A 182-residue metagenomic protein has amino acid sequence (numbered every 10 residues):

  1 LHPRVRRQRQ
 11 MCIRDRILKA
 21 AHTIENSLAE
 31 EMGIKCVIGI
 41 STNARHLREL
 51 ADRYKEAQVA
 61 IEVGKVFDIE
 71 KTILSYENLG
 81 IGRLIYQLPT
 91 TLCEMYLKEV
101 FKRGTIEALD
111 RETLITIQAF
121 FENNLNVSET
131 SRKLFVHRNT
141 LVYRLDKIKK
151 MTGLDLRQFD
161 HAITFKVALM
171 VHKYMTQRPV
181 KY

Functional and structural regions predicted by a protein language model:
L1-I13: Single conserved hydrophobic/aromatic residue that forms the stacking wall/gate of nucleotide- or nucleobase-binding
R7, M32-Y54, T72-E77: A short glycine-enriched loop-to-beta-strand structural element that forms part of the catalytic core of nucleotide
R16-I34, Q58-A60: Alpha-helical scaffold within the catalytic cores of cyclic-nucleotide enzymes
I38-A44, D52-F67, T140-D146: Cyclic nucleotide signaling catalytic output domains
T113-F120, F165: Short alpha-helical "packing" element that flanks the helix-turn-helix/winged-helix DNA-binding module
T130-S131: Short alpha-helical "recognition helix" segments of helix-turn-helix
R157-M170: Short, basic, alpha-helical segments at the C-terminal edge of helix-turn-helix-like DNA-binding modules
